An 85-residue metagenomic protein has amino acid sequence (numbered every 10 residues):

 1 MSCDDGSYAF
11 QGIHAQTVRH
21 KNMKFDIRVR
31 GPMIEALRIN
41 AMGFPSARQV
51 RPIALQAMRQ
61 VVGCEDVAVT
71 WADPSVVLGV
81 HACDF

Functional and structural regions predicted by a protein language model:
M1-D4: N-terminal Sec signal peptide cleavage junction
Y8-P32: Post-signal peptide N-terminal segment of mature Sec-exported envelope proteins
R30-F85: Intrinsically disordered, glycine/charged-rich N-terminal periplasmic/extracytoplasmic linker segments that lie
